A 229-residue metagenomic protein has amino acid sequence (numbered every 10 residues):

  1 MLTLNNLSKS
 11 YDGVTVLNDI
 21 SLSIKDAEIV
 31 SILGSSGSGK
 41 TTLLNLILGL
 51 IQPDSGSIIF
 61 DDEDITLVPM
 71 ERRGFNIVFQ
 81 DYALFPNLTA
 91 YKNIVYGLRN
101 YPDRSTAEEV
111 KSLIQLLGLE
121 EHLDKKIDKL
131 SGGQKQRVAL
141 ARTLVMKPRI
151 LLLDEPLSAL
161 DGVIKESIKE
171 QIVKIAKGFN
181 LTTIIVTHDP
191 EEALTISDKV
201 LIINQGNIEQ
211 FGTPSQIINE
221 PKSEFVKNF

Functional and structural regions predicted by a protein language model:
D64-F79, N100, I217-P221: ABC ATPase NBD coupling module
S105-H122, V173-K174: Conserved ABC ATPase "signature" region
K126-L130, Q134: Conserved ABC ATPase signature
V145-R149: A short, proline-enriched helix->beta-strand linker immediately N-terminal to the Walker B motif in ABC-type P-loop
F211-G212, E220: ABC ATPase "signature
